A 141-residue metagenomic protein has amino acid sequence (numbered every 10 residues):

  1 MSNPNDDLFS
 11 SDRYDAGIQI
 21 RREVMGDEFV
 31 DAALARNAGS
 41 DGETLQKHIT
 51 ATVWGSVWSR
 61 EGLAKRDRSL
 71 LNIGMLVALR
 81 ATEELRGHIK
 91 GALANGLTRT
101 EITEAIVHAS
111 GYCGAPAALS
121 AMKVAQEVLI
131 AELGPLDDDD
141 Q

Functional and structural regions predicted by a protein language model:
M1-R66, S120-Q141: Acidic, glycine/proline-rich low-complexity segments that act as flexible tails and inter-domain linkers
V24-D27, T82, G96, Y112: Residues at alpha-helix boundaries and the short loops/turns that link adjacent helices
S40, V77-A78, N95, H108-A115: A short structural micro-motif
I49-V53, L70-V77, A105-S110: Short alpha-helical scaffolding segments that buttress acidic/His motifs in well-ordered protein cores
L70, A78-T103: Mid-chain, well-packed structural core segment of small domains
L79-R86, P116-L119, E127: Short helix-capping/linker segments at secondary-structure and domain boundaries
G91-L97, C113, A125-L133: Short alpha-helical linear motifs
E101-Q126: Preference for long, well-ordered alpha-helical segments
